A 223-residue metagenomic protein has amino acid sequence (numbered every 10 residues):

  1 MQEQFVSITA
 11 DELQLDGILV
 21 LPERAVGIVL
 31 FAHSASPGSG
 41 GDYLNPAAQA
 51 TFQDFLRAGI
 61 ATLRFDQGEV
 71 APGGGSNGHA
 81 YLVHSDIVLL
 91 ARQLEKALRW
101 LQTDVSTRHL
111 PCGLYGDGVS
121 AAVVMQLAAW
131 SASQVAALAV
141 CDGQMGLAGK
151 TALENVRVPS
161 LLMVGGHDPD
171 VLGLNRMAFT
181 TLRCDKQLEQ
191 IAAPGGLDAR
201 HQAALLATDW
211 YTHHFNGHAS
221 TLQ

Functional and structural regions predicted by a protein language model:
S7-T107, P194, D198-R200: Serine-hydrolase catalytic machinery in alpha/beta-hydrolase-like enzymes
S106-G118: Alpha/beta-hydrolase fold nucleophile elbow
S120-A122: Catalytic nucleophile loop
S133-M145: A conserved short beta-strand
V156, L162-V164: Short beta-strand/loop motif that positions the catalytic acidic residue of the alpha/beta-hydrolase fold
P169-L174: Conserved alpha/beta-hydrolase "acid-adjacent" motif
L182-L197: Catalytic histidine neighborhood in serine/cysteine hydrolases with alpha/beta-hydrolase-type architecture
L197-Q223: Catalytic active-site module of serine/aspartate enzymes centered on a nucleophile-bearing elbow/loop
